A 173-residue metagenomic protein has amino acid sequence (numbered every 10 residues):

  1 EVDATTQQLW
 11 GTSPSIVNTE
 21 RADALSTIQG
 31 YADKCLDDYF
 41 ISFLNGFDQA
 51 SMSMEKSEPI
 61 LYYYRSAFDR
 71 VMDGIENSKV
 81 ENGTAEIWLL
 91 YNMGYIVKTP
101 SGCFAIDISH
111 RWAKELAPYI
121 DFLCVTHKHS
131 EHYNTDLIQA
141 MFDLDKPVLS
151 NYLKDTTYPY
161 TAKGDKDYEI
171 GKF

Functional and structural regions predicted by a protein language model:
E1-L90, I96-F122, E131-L153: Metallo-beta-lactamase
H127-H129: Detector for the c-type heme attachment site
D145-F173: Portal/gating segments that form or line small-molecule/metal binding sites
